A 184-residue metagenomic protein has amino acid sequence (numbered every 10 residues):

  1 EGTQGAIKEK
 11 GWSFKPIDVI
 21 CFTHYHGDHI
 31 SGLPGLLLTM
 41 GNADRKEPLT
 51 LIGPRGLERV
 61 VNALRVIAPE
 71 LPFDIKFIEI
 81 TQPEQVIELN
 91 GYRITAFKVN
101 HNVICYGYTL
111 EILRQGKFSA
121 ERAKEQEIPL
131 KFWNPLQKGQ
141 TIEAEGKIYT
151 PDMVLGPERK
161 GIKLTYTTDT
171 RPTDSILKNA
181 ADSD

Functional and structural regions predicted by a protein language model:
E1-G2, Y25, G56, A123 (+1 more regions): Active-site metal-binding loops of divalent metal-dependent hydrolases
G2-I52, K76-T81: Active-site metal-binding motif and surrounding structural segment of the metallo-beta-lactamase
P16, N179-D182: Alpha-helix C-terminal capping/helix-to-coil transition sites in glycosyltransferase folds
R59-V66, F77-Q82: A gly/proline- and charged-residue-enriched helix-loop-helix capping module
D74-F77, I94: Generic structural signal for residues in well-ordered beta-strands
E84-L89, I142: Short acidic-hydrophobic surface loop/beta-edge motif
Y92-N179: Active-site-proximal loop/helix segment associated with metal-binding centers of metalloenzymes
